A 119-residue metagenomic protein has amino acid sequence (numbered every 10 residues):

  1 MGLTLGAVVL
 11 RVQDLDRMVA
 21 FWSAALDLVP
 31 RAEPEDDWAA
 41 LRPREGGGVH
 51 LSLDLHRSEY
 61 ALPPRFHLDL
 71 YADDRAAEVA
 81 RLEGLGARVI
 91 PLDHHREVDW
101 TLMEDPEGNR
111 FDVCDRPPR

Functional and structural regions predicted by a protein language model:
G2-L10, R31-E33, A40-R42, V49-D54 (+1 more regions): Vicinal oxygen chelate
L5, P63-H67: Eukaryotic phosphotyrosine signaling hubs
V9-R11, D69-D73: Short hydrophobic/aromatic beta-strand micro-patches that form the beta-sheet surface supporting nucleotide- or nucleic
L15-A39: N-terminal first-folded block
M18, W22, L82, G108: Conserved active-site tyrosine of GNAT-family acetyltransferases
E45-G48, A61-L62: Short, solvent-exposed loop/turn segments that connect beta-strands within catalytic domains and beta-strand-rich
A76-R81: Short amphipathic alpha-helices within nucleic acid-binding modules
